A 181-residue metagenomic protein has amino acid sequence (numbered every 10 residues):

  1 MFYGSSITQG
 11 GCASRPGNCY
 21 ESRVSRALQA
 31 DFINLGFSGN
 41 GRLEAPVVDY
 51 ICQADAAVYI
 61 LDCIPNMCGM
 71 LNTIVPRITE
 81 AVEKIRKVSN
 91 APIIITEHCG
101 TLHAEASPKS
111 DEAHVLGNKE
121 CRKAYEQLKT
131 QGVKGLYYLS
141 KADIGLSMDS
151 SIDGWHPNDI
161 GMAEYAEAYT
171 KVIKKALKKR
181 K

Functional and structural regions predicted by a protein language model:
M1-F37, G41, A45-D55: Serine-esterase "nucleophile elbow" of acetyl-processing enzymes
A45-K181: Alpha-helical cap/lid subdomain in secreted, periplasmic, or secretory-pathway luminal O-acyl-processing enzymes
